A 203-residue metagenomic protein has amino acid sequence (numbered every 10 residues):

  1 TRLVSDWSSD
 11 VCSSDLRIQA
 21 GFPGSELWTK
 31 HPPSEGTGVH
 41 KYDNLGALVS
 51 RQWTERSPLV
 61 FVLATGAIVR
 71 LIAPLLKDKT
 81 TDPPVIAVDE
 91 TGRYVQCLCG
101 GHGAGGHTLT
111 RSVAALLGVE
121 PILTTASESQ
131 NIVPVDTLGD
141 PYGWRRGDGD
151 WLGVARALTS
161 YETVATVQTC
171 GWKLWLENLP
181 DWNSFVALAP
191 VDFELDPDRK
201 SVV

Functional and structural regions predicted by a protein language model:
T1-V11, V202-V203: Single conserved hydrophobic/aromatic residue that forms the stacking wall/gate of nucleotide- or nucleobase-binding
S8-G36, A165, G171-L179: Short, charged N-terminal beta->alpha structural module
S8-S14, L63-R70, K79, T91-Y94 (+3 more regions): Gly/Ser/Thr-rich loops at beta-strand to alpha-helix junctions that form or flank small-molecule/cofactor-binding
P23, T54-P58, T80-P84, E90-R93 (+5 more regions): Short coil/turn connectors at secondary-structure junctions
L27-R51: N-terminal beta-loop-helix "entrance" segment that forms/cooperates in small-molecule cofactor or anionic ligand
V49-W53, P58-A87: Hydrophobic/aromatic-rich, well-ordered segments within soluble, folded domains that form packed cores
L76-G101, T108-T124: Short, acidic/small-residue loops that bind anionic groups at enzyme active sites
G103-P197: Internal alpha/beta core interface subdomains
